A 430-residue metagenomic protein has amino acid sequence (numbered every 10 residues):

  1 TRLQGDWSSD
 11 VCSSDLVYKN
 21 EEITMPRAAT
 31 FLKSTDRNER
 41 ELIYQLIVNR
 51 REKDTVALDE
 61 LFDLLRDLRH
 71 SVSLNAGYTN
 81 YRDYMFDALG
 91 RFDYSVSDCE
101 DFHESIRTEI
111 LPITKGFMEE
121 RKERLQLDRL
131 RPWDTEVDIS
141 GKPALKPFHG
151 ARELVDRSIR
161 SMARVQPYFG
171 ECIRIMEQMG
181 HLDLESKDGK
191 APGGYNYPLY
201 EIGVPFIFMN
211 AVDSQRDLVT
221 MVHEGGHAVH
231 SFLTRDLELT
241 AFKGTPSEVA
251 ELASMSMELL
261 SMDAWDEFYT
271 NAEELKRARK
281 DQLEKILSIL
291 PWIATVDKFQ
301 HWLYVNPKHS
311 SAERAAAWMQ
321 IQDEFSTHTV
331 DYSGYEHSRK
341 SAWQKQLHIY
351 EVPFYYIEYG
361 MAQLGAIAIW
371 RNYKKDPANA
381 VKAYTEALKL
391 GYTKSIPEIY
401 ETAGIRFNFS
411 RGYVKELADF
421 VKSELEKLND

Functional and structural regions predicted by a protein language model:
T1-V11: Single conserved hydrophobic/aromatic residue that forms the stacking wall/gate of nucleotide- or nucleobase-binding
N20-S34, E41-L42, D63-F208, R279 (+2 more regions): Active-site-proximal, well-structured secondary-structure segments within enzyme catalytic domains
L42-V56: Switch/coupling subdomain of P-loop NTPase systems
T108-E109, T245-E274, D281-E284, S288 (+1 more regions): Post-HExxH zinc-binding segment in Zn-dependent metallohydrolases
F206-N210, L237-S247, K276-K285, L303-Y304: Short beta-alpha connecting loops at secondary-structure transitions that line or flank enzyme active sites
D213-E224: Short alpha-helical catalytic segment bearing the HExxH-like zincin motif of zinc-dependent metalloproteases
M221, V229, S256-L259, E267 (+3 more regions): C-terminal, non-catalytic "cap/extension" segments appended to globular domains
G226-T240, L260: Catalytic Zn2+-binding segment of zinc metalloproteases
